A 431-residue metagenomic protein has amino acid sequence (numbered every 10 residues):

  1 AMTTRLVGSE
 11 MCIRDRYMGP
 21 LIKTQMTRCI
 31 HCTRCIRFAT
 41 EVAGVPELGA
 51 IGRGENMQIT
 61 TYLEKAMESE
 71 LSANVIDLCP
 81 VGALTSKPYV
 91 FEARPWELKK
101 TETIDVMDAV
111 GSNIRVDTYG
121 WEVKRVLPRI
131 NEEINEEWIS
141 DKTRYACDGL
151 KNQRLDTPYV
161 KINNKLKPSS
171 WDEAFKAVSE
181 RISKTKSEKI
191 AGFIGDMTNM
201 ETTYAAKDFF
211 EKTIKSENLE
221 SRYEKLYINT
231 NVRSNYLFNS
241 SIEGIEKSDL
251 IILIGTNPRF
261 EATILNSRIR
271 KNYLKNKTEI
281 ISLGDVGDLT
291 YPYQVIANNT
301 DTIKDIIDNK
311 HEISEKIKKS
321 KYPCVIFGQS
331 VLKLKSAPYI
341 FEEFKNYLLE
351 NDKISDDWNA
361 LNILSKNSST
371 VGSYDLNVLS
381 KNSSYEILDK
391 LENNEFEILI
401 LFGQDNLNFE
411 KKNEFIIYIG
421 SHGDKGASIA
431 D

Functional and structural regions predicted by a protein language model:
A1-G8, C12-I13: Single conserved hydrophobic/aromatic residue that forms the stacking wall/gate of nucleotide- or nucleobase-binding
T3, E47-G49, N113-R115: Short, surface-exposed charged micro-motifs
E10, R14, P46-I59, L226-I228: Short, conserved phosphate-binding/catalytic loop or strand-edge motifs used in phosphoryl-/nucleotidyl-transfer
M18, C29, E41, P46-G49: Hydrophobic alpha-helical bundles that form the membrane domains of multi-pass transporters
L21: Extended, Lys/Arg-rich, non-catalytic nucleic-acid recognition/anchoring regions of very large nucleic-acid-interacting
Q25-M26, C32, I36-R37, A43 (+4 more regions): Catalytic alpha/large subunits of respiratory electron-transfer oxidoreductases, centered on bis-MGD molybdoenzymes
L48, L84-T85: Short hydrophobic beta-strand motif reused across regulatory alpha/beta modules
